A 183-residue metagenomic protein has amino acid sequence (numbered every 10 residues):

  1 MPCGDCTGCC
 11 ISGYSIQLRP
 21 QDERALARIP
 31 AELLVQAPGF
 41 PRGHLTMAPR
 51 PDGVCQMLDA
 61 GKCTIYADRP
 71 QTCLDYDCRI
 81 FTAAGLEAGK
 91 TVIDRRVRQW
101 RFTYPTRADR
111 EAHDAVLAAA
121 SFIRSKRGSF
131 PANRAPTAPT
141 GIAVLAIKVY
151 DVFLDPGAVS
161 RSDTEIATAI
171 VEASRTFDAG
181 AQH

Functional and structural regions predicted by a protein language model:
M1-H183: Short loop/turn segments that flank or connect secondary-structure elements
